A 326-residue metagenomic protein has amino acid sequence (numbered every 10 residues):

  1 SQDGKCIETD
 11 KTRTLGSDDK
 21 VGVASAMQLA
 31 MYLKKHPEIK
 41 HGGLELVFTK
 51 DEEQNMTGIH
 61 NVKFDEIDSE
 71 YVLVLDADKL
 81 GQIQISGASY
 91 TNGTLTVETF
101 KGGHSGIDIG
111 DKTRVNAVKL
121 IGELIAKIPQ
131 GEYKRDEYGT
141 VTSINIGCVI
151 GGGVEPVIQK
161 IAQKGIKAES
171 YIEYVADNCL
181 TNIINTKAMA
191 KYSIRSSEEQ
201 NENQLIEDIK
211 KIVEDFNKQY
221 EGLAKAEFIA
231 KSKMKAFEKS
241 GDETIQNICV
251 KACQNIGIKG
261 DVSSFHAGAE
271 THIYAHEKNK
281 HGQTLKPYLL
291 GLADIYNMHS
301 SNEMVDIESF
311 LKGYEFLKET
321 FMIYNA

Functional and structural regions predicted by a protein language model:
S1-G43, F48, S69, I307-E308 (+1 more regions): Active-site metal-coordination/substrate-binding segment of hydrolases, especially metallo-dependent peptidases
D3-T14, D51-Q204, E214, M234: Midchain, well-structured core segments that form catalytic/ion-binding scaffolds
E8-S17, G106-I109, K259-D261, S300 (+1 more regions): A short glycine/serine-rich beta->alpha loop
D18-S25, A117-I121, I245, E270 (+1 more regions): Catalytic-loop motifs flanking and including active-site residues across diverse enzymes
M27-K34, E123-K127, K318-M322: Short glycine/serine- and small hydrophobic-enriched flexible loop segments
I128-E132, K210-E221, I256: A common structural junction motif
S143-V154, K191-E199, A224-E243, C253 (+2 more regions): A short beta-alpha structural unit
K259-E319, Y324: Zn-dependent metallopeptidase/amidohydrolase metal-coordination segment
